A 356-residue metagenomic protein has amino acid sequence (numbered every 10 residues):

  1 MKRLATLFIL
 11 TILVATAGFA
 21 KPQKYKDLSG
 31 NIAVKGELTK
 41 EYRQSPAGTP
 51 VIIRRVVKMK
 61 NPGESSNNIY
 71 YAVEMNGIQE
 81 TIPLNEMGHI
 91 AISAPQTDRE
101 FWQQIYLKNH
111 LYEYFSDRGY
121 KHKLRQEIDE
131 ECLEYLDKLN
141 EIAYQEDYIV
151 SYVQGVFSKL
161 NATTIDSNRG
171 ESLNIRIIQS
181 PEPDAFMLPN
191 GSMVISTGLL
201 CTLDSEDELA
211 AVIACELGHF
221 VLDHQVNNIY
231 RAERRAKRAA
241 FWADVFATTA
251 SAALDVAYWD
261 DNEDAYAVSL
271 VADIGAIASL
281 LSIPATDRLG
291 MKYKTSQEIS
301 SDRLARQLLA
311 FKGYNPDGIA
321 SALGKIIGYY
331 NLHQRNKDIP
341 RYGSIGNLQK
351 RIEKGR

Functional and structural regions predicted by a protein language model:
M1-A5: Positively charged n-region of N-terminal signal peptides that target proteins for export
L7-A15: Bacterial N-terminal signal peptides
A17-P22: Boundary at the C-terminal end of the N-terminal hydrophobic targeting segment
K24, L28-N31, K35-A250, L254-A257 (+2 more regions): Peri-catalytic and regulatory segments of divalent metal-dependent proteins
A253-P316: Metalloprotease/metallohydrolase-associated module, dominated by Zn2+-dependent proteases
I277-P284, N347, R351-R356: Surface-exposed, interaction-prone regions with an acidic/low-complexity signature
